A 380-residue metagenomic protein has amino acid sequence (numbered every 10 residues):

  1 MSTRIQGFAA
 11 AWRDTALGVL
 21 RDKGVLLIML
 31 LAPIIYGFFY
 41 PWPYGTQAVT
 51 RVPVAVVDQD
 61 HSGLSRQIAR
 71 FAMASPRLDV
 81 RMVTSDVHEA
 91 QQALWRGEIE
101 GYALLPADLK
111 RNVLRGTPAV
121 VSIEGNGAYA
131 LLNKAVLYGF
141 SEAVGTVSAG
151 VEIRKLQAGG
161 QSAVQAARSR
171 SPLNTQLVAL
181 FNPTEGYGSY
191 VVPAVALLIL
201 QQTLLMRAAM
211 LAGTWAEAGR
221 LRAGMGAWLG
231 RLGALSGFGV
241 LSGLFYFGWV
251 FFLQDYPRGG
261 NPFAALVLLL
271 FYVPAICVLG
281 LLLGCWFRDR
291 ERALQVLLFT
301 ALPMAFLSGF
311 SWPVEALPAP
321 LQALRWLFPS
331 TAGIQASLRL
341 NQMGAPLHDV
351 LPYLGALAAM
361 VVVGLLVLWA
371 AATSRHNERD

Functional and structural regions predicted by a protein language model:
M1-Y187: Extracytoplasmic/periplasmic domains immediately adjacent to an N-terminal transmembrane anchor in multi-pass membrane
I5, A9-R13, S189, M225-G233 (+3 more regions): Alpha-helical membrane-protein architecture signal
W12, L30-I34, V195, L232 (+9 more regions): Residue-level signature of the transmembrane alpha-helical core of multi-pass small-molecule transporters
K23-G24, M225, E291: Residues that define the loop-to-transmembrane-helix transition and helix capping in multi-pass membrane transporters
I34, F38-F39, A135, T203-R207 (+5 more regions): Transmembrane alpha-helix boundary/anchor motif
Y36-F38, V178-F251: Hydrophobic alpha-helical transmembrane segments of multi-pass membrane transport proteins
H61, Q92, G248-W249, P257-D380: Membrane-spanning alpha-helical segments of multipass transporters and channels
A103, Y138, M206-T214, C277-C285 (+1 more regions): Short helix-terminus and kink motifs of transmembrane alpha helices, predominantly at the cytoplasmic interface
